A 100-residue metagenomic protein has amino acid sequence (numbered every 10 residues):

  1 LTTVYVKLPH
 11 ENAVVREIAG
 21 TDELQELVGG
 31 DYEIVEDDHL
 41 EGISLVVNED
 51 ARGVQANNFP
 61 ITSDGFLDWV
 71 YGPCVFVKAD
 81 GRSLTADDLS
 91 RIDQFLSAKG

Functional and structural regions predicted by a protein language model:
L1-G100: Short beta-rich binding modules
